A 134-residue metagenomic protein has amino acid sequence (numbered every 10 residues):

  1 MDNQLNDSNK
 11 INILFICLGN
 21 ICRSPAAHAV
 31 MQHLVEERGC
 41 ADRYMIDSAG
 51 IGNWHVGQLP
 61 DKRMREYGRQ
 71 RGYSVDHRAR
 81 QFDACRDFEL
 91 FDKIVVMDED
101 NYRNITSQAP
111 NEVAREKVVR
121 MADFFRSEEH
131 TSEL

Functional and structural regions predicted by a protein language model:
D2-F91: Conserved active-site segments centered on acidic
D2-N3, D87, K93, E99-S132: Phosphate-binding/catalytic loops
I11-L14, V35, R78-A79, D98 (+2 more regions): Generic ordered-secondary-structure signal
S24, D98-E99: Helix N-cap/beta->alpha junction signal
L59, V96-M97: Short alpha-helix boundary/capping motifs
